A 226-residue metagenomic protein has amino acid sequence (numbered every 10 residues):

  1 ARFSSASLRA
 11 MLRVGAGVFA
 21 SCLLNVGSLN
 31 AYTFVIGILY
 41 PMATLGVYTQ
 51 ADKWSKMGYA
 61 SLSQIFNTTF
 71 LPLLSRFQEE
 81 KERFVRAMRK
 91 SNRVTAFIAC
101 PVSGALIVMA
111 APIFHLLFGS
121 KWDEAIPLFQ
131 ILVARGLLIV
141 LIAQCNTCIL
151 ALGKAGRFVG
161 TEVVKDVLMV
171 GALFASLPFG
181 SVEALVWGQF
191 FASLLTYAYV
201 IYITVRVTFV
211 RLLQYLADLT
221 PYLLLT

Functional and structural regions predicted by a protein language model:
A1, S21, N25-L29, D52 (+3 more regions): Short runs within selected transmembrane alpha-helices of multi-pass transporters and secretion channels
A1-N30, T69-R86, R206-T220: Interhelical loop/hinge segments that connect adjacent transmembrane helices in multipass membrane
A10-V14, V18, F34-K56, V85-A87 (+1 more regions): Interfacial/gating helices of multi-pass transporter permease domains
G17, Y32-F34, G46-S63, R93-F97 (+2 more regions): Alpha-helical transmembrane segments of polytopic membrane transporters and translocases
A31-I36, Y40, Q50, F66 (+3 more regions): Hydrophobic/aromatic end-of-helix segments at the C-terminal termini of transmembrane alpha-helices
F34, L45-G46, F158-V159, L185-V186 (+1 more regions): Alpha-helical transmembrane segments and their helix-entry boundary regions
A51, S55-A99, N146-A151: Helix-loop junctions and terminal segments of transmembrane helices in multi-pass membrane transport/translocation
M88-V140, V170-P178, T226: Alpha-helical transmembrane segments of multi-pass membrane transport and lipid-handling proteins
